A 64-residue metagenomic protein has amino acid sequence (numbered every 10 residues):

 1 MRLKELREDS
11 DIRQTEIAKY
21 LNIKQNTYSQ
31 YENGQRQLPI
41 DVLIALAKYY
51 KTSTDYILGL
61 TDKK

Functional and structural regions predicted by a protein language model:
R2-Y20: Short basic helix-loop element that most often maps to the first helix and adjoining turn of HTH DNA-binding modules
L3, I17-A18, Y28-Y31, I57: Conserved hydrophobic/aromatic packing and binding residues within compact polymer-binding modules
L3, Q14, Q25, L43 (+1 more regions): Helix-turn-helix DNA-binding elements, focusing on the entry/boundary residues of the two helices that contact DNA
D9-D11, D41, Y56-K64: Short, charged recognition helix plus adjacent turn of helix-turn-helix-like nucleic-acid-binding domains
N22, D41-Y56: DNA major-groove recognition helix of helix-turn-helix/homeodomain DNA-binding modules
I23-Q37: Recognition helix of helix-turn-helix/homeodomain-like DNA-binding domains that insert into the DNA major groove
Q30, G34, A45, K63: Alpha-helical DNA-recognition elements
